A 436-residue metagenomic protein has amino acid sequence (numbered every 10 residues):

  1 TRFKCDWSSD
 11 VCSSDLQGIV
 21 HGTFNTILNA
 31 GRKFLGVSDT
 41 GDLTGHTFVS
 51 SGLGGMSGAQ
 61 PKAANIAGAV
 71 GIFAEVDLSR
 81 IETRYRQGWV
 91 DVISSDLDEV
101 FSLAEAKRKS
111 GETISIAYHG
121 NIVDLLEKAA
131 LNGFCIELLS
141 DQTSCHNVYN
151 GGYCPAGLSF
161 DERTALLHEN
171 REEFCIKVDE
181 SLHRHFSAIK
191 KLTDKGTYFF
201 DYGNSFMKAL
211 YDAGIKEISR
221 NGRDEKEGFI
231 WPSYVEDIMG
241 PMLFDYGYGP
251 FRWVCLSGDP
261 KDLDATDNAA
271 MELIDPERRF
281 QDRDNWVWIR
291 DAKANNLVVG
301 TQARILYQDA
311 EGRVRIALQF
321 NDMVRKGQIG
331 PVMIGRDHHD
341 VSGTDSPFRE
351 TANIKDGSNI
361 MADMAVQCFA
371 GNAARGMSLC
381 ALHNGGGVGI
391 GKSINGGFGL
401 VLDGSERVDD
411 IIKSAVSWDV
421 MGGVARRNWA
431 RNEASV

Functional and structural regions predicted by a protein language model:
T1-W7, V11: Single conserved hydrophobic/aromatic residue that forms the stacking wall/gate of nucleotide- or nucleobase-binding
D10, D15-N25, T44-T47, L53-K109 (+6 more regions): Catalytic or ion-translocation cores adjacent to nucleophile or general acid/base/metal-coordination motifs in diverse
I19-V37: Phosphate/ATP-binding catalytic cores across multiple sugar-kinase/actin-like superfamilies, primarily ASKHA
L35, D39-H46: Short helix-loop-beta connector
S50, F73-A74, I116-Y118, L138-D141 (+3 more regions): General beta-strand structural signal in soluble alpha/beta enzymes
D98-I316: Core active-site phosphate/anionic-ligand binding loop and the adjoining beta-turn-alpha structural block in enzyme
H119-V123, D201-K216, I334-T344, H383-K392 (+1 more regions): A glycine-rich phosphate-binding loop feature that marks nucleotide/adenosyl-phosphate handling sites
S233-C380, N384, G389-G423: C-terminal catalytic subdomain
